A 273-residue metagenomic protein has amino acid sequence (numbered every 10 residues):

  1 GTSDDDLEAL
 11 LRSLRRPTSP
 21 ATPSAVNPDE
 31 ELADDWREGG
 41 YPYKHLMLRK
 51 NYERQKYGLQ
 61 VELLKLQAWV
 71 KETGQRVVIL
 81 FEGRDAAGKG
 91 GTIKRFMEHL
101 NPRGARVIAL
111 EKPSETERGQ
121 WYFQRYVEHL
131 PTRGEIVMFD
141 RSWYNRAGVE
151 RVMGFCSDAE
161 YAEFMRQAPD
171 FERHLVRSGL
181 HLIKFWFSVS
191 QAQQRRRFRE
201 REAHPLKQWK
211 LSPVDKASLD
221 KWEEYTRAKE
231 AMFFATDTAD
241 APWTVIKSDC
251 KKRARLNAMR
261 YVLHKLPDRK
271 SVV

Functional and structural regions predicted by a protein language model:
D4-Q60: Charged, amphipathic alpha-helical linker segments immediately N-terminal to NTP-binding catalytic cores
V61-K71: Pre-Walker A adenine-sensing motif
I79-M97: Glycine-rich phosphate-binding P-loop
A105-P169: Conserved nucleotide-sensing/catalytic segment adjacent to the nucleotide-binding pocket in NTP-handling enzymes
D140-S142, S178-R197: Conserved phosphate-donor/acceptor-positioning beta-strand/loop module used by diverse small-molecule
Y161-S178, A217-K221, A228-M232: Substrate-engagement module of ASCE P-loop NTPases
P213-A254: Small-molecule kinase domains that catalyze NTP-dependent phosphoryl transfer to phosphate-bearing small molecules
V272: Conserved small/polar residues in nucleotide/adenosyl-binding loops
